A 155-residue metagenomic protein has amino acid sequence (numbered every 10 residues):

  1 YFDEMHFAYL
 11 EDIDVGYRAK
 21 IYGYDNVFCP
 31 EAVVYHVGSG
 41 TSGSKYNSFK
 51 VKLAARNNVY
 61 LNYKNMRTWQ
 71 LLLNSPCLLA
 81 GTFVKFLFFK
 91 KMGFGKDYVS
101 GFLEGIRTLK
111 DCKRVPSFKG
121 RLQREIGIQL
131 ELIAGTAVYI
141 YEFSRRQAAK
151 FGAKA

Functional and structural regions predicted by a protein language model:
Y1-V33: A short, conserved alpha-helix in the catalytic core of glycosyltransferases
G16, Y35-R56, L87-D97: Nucleotide-sugar-dependent glycosyltransferase catalytic core
V33-Y35, L78: Positions that flank functional sites
L61-N62, G105: Short alpha-helical functional segments enriched in proximate histidine and acidic residues
N65: Extracellular glycan-interaction patches encoded by glycine-rich segments
L71-A155: Non-catalytic, C-terminal membrane-associated alpha-helical segments of glycosyltransferases
